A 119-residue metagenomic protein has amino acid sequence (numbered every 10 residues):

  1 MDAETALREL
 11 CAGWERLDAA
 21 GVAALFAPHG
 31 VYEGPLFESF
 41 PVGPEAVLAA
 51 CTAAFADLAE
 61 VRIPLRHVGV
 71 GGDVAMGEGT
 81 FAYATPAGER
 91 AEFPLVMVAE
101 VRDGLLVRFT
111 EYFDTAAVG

Functional and structural regions predicted by a protein language model:
M1-P28, V118: Short, low-complexity N-terminal intrinsically disordered segments enriched in polar/charged residues
A19-G72: A solvent-exposed, acidic/Ser-Thr-rich amphipathic alpha-helical stretch
R62-I63, E78, A91-M97: Short, surface-exposed coil-to-beta transition loops
G72-F81: A short hydrophobic beta-strand element
F81-Y83, V101: Hydrophobic beta-strand positions in extracellular immunoglobulin-like domains
Y83-A91: Short, cysteine-centered beta-strand-loop-beta hairpins and adjacent loop/turn segments enriched in charged/polar
P94-G119: Short beta-strand edge/turn micro-motifs at domain boundaries
